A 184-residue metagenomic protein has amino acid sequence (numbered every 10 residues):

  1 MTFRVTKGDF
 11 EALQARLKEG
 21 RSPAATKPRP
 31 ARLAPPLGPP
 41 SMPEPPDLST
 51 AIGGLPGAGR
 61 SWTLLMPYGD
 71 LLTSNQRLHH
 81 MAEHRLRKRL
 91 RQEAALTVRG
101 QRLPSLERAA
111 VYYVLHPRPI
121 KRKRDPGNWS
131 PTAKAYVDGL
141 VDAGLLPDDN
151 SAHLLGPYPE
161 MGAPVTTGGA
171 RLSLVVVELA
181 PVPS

Functional and structural regions predicted by a protein language model:
M1-S184: Catalytic phosphate/metal-binding cores of nucleic-acid and nucleotide-processing enzymes, i.e., regions that mediate
